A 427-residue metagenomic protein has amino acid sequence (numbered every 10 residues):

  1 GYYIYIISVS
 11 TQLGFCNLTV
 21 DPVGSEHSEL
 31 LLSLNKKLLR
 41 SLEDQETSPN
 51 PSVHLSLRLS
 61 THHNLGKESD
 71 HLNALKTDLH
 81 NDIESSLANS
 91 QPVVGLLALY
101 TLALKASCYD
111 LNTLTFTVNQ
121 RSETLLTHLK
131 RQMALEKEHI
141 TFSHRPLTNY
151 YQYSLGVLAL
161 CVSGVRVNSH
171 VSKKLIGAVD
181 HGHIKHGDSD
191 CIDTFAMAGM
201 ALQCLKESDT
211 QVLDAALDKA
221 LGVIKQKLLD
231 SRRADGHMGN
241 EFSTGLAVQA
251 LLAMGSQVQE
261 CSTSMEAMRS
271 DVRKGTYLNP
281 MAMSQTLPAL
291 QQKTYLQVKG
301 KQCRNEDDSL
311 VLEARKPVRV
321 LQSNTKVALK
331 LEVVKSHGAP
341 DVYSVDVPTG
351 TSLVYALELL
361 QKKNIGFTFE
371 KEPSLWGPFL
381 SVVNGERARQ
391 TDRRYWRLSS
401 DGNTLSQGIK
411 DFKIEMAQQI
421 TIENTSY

Functional and structural regions predicted by a protein language model:
G1-K36: N-terminal signal peptide
Y5-L18, R40-K67, A88-F116, H139-S172 (+4 more regions): An alpha-helical repeat/solenoid feature that recognizes helix-turn-helix modules
I6-V9, G14, H128-H144, L158-C161 (+5 more regions): Ubiquitin-like/PB1-type beta-grasp interaction modules and other compact soluble beta-rich domains
V23-R58, V327, V333-K335, V345-T349: Extracytoplasmic low-complexity, Pro/Thr/Ser/Ala/Gly-rich segments that lie immediately after a secretion/anchoring
E26-L31, D70-K76, Q120-L125, V167-V171 (+1 more regions): Helix-turn-helix repeat elements of alpha-solenoid scaffolds
N35, G66, L126, S169-K173 (+1 more regions): Amphipathic alpha-helical scaffolding segments comprising HEAT/armadillo-like alpha-solenoid repeats
L38, L75, L79, I83 (+4 more regions): Buried hydrophobic core positions in alpha-solenoid tandem helical repeats
A74, F116-T127, A216-I224, S264-A267 (+1 more regions): Alpha-helical scaffold repeats of the Armadillo/HEAT/TPR superfamily
